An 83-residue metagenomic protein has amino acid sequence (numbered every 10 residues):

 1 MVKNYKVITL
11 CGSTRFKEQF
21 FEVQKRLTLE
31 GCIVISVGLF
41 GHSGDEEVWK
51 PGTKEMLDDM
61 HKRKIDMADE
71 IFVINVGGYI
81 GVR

Functional and structural regions predicted by a protein language model:
M1-R83: Conserved catalytic or regulatory cores that recognize and/or transform ribose-phosphate-containing ligands
